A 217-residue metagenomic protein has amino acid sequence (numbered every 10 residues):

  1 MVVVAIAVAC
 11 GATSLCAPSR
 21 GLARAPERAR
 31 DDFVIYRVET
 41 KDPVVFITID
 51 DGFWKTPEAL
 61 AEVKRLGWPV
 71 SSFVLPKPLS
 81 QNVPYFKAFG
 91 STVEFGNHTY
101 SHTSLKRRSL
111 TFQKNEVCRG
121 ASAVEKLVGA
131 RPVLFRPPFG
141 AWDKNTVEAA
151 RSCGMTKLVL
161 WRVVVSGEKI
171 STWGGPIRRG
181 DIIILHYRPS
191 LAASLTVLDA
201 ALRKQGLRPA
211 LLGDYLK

Functional and structural regions predicted by a protein language model:
M1-A9: Sec-dependent N-terminal signal peptides
C10-A25: C-terminal region of N-terminal signal peptides and the immediate post-cleavage residues of exported proteins
R24-S104, A123-K126: Active-site beta->alpha N-cap acidic-glycine motif
V45-I49, V70-V74, E94-N97, V133-R136 (+3 more regions): Structural recognition of the beta-strand scaffold that forms the well-ordered cores of secreted hydrolase catalytic
G52-K55, F73-V83, T103-T111, R136-W142 (+2 more regions): Acidic-and-aromatic substrate-binding clefts and catalytic sites of carbohydrate-active enzymes
E62-V70, E94, L110-D143, W173-I184: CE4/NodB-like, metal-dependent polysaccharide N-deacetylase domain that modifies extracellular/periplasmic N-acetylated
R131, A141-R179, L207-L216: His/Asp/Glu-enriched short active-site or ligand-binding loop at hydrolase and phosphoryl-transfer sites
L191-L216: Binuclear metal-dependent phosphoesterase catalytic core
